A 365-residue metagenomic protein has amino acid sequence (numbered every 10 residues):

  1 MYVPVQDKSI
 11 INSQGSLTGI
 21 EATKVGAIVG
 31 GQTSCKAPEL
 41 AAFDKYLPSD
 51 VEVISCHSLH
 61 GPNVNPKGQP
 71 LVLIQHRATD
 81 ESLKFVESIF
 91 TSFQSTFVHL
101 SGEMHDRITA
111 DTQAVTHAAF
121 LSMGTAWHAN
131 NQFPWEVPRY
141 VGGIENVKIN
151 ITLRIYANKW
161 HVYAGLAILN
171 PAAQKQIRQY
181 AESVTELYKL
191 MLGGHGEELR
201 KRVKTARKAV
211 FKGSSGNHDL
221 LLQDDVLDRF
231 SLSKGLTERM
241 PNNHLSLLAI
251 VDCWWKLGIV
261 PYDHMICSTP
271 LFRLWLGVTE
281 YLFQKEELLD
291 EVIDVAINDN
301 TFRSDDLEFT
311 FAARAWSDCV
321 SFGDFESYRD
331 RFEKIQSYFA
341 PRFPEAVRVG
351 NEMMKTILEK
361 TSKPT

Functional and structural regions predicted by a protein language model:
M1-K24, I28, P70: Rossmann-like NAD(P)-binding element
C35-A110: Rossmann-fold dinucleotide-binding core
F97-D111, E280-L282, E286, D294-D299: Terminal hydrophobic/aromatic helix or amphipathic segment near a protein terminus
H105-H161, P241-W255, P270-L271, F311-A312: Active-site-proximal catalytic alpha-helix in oxidoreductases
E136-G235, L288-D318: Interdomain hinge/lid region at the active-site interface of Rossmann-like NAD(P)-dependent oxidoreductases
H195-F230, K234-L282: Small-residue-rich helix-loop
K285-T365: C-terminal amphipathic alpha-helical interaction region
